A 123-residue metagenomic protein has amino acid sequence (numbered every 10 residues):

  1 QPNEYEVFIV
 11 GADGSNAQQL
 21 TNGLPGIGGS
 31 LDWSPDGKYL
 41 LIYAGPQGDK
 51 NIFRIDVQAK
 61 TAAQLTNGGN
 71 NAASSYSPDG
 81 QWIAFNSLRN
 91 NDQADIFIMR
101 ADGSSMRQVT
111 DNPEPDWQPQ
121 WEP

Functional and structural regions predicted by a protein language model:
Q1-P123: Sequence signature of WD/YWTD-type beta-propeller architectures
